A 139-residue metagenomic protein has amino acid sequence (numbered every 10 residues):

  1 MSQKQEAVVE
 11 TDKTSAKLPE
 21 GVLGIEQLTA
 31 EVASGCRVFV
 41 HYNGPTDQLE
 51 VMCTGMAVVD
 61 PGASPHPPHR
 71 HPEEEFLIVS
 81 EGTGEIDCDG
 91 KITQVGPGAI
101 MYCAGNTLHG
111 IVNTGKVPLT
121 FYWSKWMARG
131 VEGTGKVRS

Functional and structural regions predicted by a protein language model:
M1-M52, T134-S139: A short, N-terminal "cap"/entry segment at the start of jelly-roll beta-barrel domains of the cupin/DSBH fold
R37-N43, G55-H71: Conserved short histidine dyad/triad with adjacent acidic residue
A57, F76, Y102, V117-E132: A short hydrophobic beta-strand segment most commonly corresponding to one strand of the jelly-roll/cupin
H66-P68, I86-D87, C103, H109-G115: Short beta-strand His + acidic residue motifs that chelate non-heme Fe in jelly-roll/DSBH and cupin folds
P72, K91, T107-L108, V117 (+1 more regions): A generic "binding-loop/recognition-motif" signal
E74, I78-G84: Glycine- and acidic-residue-biased ligand/ion/polar-headgroup-sensing regions
G90-G105: Short acidic-glycine-tyrosine-enriched beta hairpin
